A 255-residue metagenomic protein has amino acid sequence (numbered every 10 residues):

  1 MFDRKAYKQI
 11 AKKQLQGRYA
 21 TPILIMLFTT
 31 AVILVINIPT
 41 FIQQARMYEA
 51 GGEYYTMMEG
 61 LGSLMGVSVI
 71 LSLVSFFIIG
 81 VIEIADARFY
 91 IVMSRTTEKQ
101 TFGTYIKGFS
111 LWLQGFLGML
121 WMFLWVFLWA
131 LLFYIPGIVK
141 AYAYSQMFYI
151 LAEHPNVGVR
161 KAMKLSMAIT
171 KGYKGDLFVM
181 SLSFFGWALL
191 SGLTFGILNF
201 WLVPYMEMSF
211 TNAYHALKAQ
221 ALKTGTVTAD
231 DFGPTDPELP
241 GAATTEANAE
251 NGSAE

Functional and structural regions predicted by a protein language model:
M1-E255: Hydrophobic alpha-helical membrane segments
